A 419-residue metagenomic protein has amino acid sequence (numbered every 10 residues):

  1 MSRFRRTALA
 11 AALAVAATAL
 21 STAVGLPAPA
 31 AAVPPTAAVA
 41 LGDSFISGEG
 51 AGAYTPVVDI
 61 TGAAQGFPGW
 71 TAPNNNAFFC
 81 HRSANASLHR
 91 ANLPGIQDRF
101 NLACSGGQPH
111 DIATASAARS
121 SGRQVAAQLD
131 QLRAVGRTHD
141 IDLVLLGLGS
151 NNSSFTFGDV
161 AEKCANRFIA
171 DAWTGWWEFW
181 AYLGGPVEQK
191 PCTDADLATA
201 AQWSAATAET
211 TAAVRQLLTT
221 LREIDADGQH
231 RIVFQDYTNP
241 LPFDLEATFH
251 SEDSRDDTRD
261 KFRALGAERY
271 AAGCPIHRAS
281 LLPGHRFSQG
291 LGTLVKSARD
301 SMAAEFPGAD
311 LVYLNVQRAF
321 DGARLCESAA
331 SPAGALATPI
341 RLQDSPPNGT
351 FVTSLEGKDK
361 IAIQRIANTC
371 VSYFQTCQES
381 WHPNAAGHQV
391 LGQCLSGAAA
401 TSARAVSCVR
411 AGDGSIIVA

Functional and structural regions predicted by a protein language model:
M1-A32: Secretory targeting and sorting signals
T36-A53, V58-Q65, N151-S153, A385: Catalytic nucleophile-elbow at a beta strand-turn-alpha helix junction centered on a G-D-S/GDSL motif, marking
S44-G48, C104-H110, G149-F155, T238-P242 (+1 more regions): Solvent-exposed loop/turn segments at secondary-structure junctions within structured extracellular/periplasmic domains
G48-Y54, D111-T114, F155-V160, D244-A247: Short, solvent-exposed loop/turn and secondary-structure capping segments
I60-S204: Conserved SGNH/GDSL esterase-like catalytic core that processes O-acyl groups on lipids and polysaccharides
S87-R99, E209-I232, A279-N315: A structural motif corresponding to the C-terminal end of an alpha-helix and its immediate exit/capping segment
V187-A213, P275-R286, Q378: Surface-exposed cleft-lining segments at the edges of enzyme active sites
N239-S301, E305-H382: Mobile gating loops/cap/lid regions near enzyme active sites that modulate substrate access
